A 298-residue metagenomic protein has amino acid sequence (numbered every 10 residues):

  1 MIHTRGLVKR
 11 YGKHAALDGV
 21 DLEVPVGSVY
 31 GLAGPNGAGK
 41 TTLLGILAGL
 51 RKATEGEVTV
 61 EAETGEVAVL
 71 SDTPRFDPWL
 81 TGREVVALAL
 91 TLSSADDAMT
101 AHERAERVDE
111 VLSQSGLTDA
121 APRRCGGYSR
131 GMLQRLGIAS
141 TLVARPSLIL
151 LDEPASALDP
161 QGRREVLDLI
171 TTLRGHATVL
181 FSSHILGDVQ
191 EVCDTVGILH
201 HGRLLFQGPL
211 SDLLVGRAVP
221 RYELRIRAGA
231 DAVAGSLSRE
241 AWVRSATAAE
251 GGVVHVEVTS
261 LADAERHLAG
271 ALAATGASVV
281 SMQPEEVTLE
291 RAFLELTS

Functional and structural regions predicted by a protein language model:
I2-T4, K9-H200, F206: ABC transporter nucleotide-binding domains
R5-L7, A246, M282: Generic beta-strand hydrophobic packing signal
G65, D77, G187, L205 (+3 more regions): Short alpha-helical
L88-A89, V111-Q114, S236, A271 (+1 more regions): Residues within well-ordered alpha helices
G127, G251-G252, V287: Positions that flank functional sites
V166-E257: ABC transporter nucleotide-binding domain
T259-S298: C-terminal coupling/interaction segments
